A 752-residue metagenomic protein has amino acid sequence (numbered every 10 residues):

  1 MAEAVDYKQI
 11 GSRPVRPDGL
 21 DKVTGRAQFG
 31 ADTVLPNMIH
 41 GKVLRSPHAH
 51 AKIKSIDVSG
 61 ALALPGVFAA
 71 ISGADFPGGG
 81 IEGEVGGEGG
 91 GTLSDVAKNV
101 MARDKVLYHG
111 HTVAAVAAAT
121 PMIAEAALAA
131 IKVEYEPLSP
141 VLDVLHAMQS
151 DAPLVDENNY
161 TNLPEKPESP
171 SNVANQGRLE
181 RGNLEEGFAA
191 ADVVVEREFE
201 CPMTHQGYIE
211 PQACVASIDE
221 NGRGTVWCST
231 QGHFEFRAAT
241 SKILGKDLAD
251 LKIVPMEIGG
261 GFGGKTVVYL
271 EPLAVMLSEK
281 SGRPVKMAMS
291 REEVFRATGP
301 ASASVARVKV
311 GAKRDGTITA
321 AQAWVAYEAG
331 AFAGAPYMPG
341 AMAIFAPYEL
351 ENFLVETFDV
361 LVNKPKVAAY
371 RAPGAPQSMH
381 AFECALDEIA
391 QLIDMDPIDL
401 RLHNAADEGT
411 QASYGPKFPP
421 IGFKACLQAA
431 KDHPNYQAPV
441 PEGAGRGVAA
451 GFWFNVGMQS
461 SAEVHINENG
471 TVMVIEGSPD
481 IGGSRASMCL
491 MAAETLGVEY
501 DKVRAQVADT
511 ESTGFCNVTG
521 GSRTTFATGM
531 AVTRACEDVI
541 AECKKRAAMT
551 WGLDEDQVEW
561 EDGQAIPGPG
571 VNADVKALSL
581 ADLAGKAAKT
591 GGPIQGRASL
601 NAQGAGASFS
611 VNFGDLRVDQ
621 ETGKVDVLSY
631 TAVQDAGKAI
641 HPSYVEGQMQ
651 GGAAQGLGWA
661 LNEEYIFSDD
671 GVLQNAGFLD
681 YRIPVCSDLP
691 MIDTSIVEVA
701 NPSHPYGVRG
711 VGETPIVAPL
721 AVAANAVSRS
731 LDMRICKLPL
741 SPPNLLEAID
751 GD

Functional and structural regions predicted by a protein language model:
M1-S169, V194-R197: Flexible, low-hydrophobicity surface segments
S12, D18-T24, G90-V96, L163-C214 (+4 more regions): Glycine-rich loop/linker segments at domain edges
P17-D21, A129-L142, Q231, A238 (+4 more regions): Extended active-site and interfacial segments that coordinate phosphate-rich ligands in large catalytic machineries
L64, G73-A74, I81, G245-D250 (+5 more regions): C-terminal catalytic domains of large/alpha subunits in multi-subunit enzymes
I81-G86, A127-A130, R237-A239, F262-V268 (+10 more regions): Short acidic, glycine/serine/threonine-rich loops at helix termini
V85-E88, A189-T204, M287-V294, P441-A450 (+1 more regions): Short Pro/Gly-enriched beta-strand edge/turn motifs at strand-loop
P153-L244, N404-T471, Q674-I696: Helix-loop-helix junctions that connect adjacent transmembrane helices in secondary transporters/permeases, recognized
L248, E257-G282, K286-M289, R485-A492: Thiamine diphosphate
